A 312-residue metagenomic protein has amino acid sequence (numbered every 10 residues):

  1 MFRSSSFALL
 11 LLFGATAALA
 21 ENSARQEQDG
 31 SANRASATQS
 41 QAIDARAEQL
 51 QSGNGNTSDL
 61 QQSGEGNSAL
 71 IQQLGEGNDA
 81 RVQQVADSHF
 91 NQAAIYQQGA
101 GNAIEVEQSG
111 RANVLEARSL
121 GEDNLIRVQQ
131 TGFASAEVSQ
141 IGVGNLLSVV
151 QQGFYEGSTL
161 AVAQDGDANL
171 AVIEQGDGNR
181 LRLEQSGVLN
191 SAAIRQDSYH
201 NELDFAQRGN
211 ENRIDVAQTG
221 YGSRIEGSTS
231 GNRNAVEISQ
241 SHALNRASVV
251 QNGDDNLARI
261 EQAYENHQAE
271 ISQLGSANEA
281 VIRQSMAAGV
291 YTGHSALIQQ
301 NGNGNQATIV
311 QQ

Functional and structural regions predicted by a protein language model:
M1-F2, T219: Compositionally biased, low-complexity segments
F2-L10: Sec-dependent signal peptide recognition, specifically the positively charged N-region followed immediately by
A15-A20: Sec/Tat signal peptide C-region and signal peptidase I cleavage site
S23-M286, T292-Q299, N303-Q306: Tandem repeat domain/solenoid detector
V310-Q312: Short, solvent-exposed mixed-charge patches
